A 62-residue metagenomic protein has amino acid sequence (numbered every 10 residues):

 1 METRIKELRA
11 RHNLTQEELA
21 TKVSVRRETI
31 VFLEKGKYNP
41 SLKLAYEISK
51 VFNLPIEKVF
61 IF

Functional and structural regions predicted by a protein language model:
T3-K22: Short basic helix-loop element that most often maps to the first helix and adjoining turn of HTH DNA-binding modules
T15, T29, S41: Ser/Thr-centric signal marking residues that sit in or immediately flank functional binding/regulatory motifs
E17, E28, E57: Residues within helix-turn-helix
V25-Y38: Recognition helix of helix-turn-helix/homeodomain-like DNA-binding domains that insert into the DNA major groove
K43-K58: DNA major-groove recognition helix of helix-turn-helix/homeodomain DNA-binding modules
F60-F62: Short amphipathic recognition helices of helix-turn-helix/homeodomain-type DNA-binding modules
